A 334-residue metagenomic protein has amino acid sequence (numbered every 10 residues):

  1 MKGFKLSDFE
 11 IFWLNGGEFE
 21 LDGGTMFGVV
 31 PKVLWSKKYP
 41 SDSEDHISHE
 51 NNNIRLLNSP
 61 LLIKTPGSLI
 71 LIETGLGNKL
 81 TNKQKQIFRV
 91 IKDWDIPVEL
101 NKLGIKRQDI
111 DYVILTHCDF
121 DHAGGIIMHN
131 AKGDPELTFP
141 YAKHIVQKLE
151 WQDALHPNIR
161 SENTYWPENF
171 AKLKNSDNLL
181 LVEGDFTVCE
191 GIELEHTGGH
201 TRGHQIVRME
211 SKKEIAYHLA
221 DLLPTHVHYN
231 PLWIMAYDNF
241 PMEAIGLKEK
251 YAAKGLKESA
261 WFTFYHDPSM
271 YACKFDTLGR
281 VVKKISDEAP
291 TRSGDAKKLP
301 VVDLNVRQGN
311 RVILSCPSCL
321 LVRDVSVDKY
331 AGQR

Functional and structural regions predicted by a protein language model:
M1-V98, D109-Y112, K213-D221, P300-D303: Metallo-beta-lactamase
G16-G17, T74-G77, C118, L149-E150 (+3 more regions): Active-site metal-binding loops of divalent metal-dependent hydrolases
I87-W94, V98, K212-D303, K329: Cap/insert and terminal regions of metallo-dependent hydrolase folds
I91-I105, D109, A131, E136-H196 (+1 more regions): Metallo-beta-lactamase
I110-D121: Metallo-beta-lactamase
A123-D134, C273-F275: Metal-dependent catalytic neighborhoods of phosphoester/phosphodiester hydrolases
C316-C319: Cysteine-centered motifs
A331-Q333: Short, intrinsically disordered C-terminal tails of secreted or membrane-associated proteins
